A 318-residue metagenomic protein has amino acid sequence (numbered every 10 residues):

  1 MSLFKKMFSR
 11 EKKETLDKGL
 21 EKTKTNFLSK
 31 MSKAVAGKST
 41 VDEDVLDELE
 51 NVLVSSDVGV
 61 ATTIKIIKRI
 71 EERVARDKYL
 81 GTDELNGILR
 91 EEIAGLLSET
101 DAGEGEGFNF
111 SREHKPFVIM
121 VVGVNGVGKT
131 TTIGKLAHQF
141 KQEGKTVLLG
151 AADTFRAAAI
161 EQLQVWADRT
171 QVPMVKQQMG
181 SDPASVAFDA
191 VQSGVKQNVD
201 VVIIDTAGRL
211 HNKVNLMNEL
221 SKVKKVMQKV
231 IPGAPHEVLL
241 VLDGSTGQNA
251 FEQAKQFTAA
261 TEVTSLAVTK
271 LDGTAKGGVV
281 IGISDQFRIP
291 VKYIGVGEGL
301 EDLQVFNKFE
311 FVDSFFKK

Functional and structural regions predicted by a protein language model:
M1-M120, H138, Q142, T146-L148 (+1 more regions): Non-catalytic terminal/linker segments enriched in charged/polar, low-complexity residues
A94, T100-K318: P-loop/Walker A NTP-binding module and the surrounding RecA-like catalytic core of P-loop NTPases
